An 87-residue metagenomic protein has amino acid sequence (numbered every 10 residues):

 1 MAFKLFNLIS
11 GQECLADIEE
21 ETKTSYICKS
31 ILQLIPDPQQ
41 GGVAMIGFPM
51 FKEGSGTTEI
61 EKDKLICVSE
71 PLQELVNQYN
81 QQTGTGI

Functional and structural regions predicted by a protein language model:
M1-I87: Conserved RNA-binding domains used in RNP assembly and mRNA/RNA metabolism
